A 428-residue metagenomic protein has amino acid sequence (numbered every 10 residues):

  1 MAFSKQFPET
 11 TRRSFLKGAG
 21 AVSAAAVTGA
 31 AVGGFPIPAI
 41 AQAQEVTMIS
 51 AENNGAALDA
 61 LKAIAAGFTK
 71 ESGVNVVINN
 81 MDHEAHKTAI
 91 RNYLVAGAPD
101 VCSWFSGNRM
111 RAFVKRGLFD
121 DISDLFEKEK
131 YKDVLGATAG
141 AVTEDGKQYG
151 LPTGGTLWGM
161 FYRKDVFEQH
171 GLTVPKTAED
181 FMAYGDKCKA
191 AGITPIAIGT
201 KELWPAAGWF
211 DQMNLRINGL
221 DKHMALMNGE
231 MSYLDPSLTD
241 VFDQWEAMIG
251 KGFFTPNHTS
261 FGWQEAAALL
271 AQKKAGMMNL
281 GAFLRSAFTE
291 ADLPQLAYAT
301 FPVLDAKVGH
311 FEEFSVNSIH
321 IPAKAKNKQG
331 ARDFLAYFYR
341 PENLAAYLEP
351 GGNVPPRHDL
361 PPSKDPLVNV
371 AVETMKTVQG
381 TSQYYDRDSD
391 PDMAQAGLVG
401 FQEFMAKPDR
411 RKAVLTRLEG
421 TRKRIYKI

Functional and structural regions predicted by a protein language model:
M1-S14, S23-G29, I37: N-terminal secretory signal peptides
F3, K70, E168, T377-I428: Conserved C-terminal helix/tail region of periplasmic/extracytoplasmic solute-binding proteins
A51, I64, R111, D243-N327: Extracytoplasmic/periplasmic substrate-binding proteins
A63, G67-V134, T143, D165-K176 (+5 more regions): Extracytoplasmic "Venus flytrap"/periplasmic binding protein-like
F105-G159, M182, W209-D211, S237 (+3 more regions): Hinge/lid segment of periplasmic solute-binding proteins
G140-A141, A299, L348-A396, E403 (+1 more regions): Long, aromatic- and glycine/proline-rich binding clefts that accommodate carbohydrate-like moieties
Y149-T153, W158, M182-E230, A275: Extracytoplasmic/periplasmic solute-binding protein
G185-K187, M227-H258: Glycine-centered hinge/linker elements that transmit conformational signals in sensory and ligand-binding systems
